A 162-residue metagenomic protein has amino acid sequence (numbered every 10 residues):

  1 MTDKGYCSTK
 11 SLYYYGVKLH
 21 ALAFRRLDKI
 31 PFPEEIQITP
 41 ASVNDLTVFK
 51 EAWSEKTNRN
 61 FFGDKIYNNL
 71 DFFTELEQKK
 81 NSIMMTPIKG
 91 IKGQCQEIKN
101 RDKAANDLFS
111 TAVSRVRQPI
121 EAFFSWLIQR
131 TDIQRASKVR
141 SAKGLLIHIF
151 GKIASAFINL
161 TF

Functional and structural regions predicted by a protein language model:
M1-E75, K89: Polybasic low-complexity intrinsically disordered regions
A21, E121, A154: A residue-level signal for conserved active-site and pocket-lining positions in enzyme catalytic cores
D28-K29, T131-I133, A156-F162: Short helix-capping/linker segments at secondary-structure and domain boundaries
D45, V116, L146, F150: Hydrophobic (often cysteine-bearing) scaffold residues that line and stabilize catalytic clefts of nucleotide/cofactor
K65-S137: Helix-centered, glycine/charged polyanion-binding patches within enzymatic domains that contact phosphate-containing
R140-F162: Charge-patterned, long linear interaction tracts outside catalytic cores
